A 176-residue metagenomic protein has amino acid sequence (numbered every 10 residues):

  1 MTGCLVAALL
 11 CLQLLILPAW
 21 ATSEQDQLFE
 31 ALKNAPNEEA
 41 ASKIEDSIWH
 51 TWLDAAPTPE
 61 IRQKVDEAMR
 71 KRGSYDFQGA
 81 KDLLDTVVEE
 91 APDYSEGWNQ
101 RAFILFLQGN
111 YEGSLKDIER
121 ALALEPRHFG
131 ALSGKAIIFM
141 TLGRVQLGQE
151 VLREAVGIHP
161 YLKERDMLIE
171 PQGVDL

Functional and structural regions predicted by a protein language model:
T2-L5, Q13-P57: Long, contiguous interaction/recruitment modules in multidomain scaffold/adaptor proteins
N34, K43, H50, D54 (+1 more regions): Terminal, low-structured helical/coil segments at or just beyond the last alpha-helical repeat
D54, G73, L107, T141-L142 (+1 more regions): Register position in tetratricopeptide repeats
T58-L124: Alpha-helical adaptor scaffolds
Y94, H128, V145, Y161-L162: Residue-level recognition of tetratricopeptide repeat
G97, A131, E164-R165: TPR alpha-solenoid repeat register
Q100, G134, L168-I169: Canonical tetratricopeptide repeat
